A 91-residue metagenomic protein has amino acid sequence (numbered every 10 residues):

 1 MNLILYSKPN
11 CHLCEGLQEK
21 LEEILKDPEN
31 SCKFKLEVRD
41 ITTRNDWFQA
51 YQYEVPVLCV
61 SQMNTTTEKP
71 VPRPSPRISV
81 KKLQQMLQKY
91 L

Functional and structural regions predicted by a protein language model:
M1-D27: Local sequence-structure signature of Cys/Sec-based thiol-disulfide redox active-site neighborhoods
Y6, R39, S75: Small/polar loops that bind or transfer phosphate-bearing groups
L25-S31, Q62-M63: Alpha-helix termini
S31-R44: Thiol-based oxidoreductase modules, predominantly thioredoxin-like and allied folds used for disulfide exchange
F48, Q52-S61, K81: Structural micro-motif
V60-L91: Non-catalytic, surface beta->alpha helical segment in thiol-disulfide oxidoreductase systems
